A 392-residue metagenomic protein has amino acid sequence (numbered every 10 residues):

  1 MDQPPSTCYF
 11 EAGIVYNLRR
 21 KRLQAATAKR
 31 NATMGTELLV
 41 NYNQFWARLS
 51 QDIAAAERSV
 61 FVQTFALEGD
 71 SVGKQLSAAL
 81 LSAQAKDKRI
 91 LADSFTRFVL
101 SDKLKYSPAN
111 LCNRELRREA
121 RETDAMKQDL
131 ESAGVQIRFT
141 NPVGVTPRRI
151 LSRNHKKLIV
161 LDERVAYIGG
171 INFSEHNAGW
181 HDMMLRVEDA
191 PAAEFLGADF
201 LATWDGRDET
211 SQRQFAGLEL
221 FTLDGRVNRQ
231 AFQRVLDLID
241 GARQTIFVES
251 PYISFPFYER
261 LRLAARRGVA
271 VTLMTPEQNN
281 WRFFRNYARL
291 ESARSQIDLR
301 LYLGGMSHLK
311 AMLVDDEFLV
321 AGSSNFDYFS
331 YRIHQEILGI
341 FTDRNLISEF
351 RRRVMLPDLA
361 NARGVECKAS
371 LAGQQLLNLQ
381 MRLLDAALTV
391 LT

Functional and structural regions predicted by a protein language model:
D2-T392: Charged, low-complexity intrinsically disordered terminal segments
